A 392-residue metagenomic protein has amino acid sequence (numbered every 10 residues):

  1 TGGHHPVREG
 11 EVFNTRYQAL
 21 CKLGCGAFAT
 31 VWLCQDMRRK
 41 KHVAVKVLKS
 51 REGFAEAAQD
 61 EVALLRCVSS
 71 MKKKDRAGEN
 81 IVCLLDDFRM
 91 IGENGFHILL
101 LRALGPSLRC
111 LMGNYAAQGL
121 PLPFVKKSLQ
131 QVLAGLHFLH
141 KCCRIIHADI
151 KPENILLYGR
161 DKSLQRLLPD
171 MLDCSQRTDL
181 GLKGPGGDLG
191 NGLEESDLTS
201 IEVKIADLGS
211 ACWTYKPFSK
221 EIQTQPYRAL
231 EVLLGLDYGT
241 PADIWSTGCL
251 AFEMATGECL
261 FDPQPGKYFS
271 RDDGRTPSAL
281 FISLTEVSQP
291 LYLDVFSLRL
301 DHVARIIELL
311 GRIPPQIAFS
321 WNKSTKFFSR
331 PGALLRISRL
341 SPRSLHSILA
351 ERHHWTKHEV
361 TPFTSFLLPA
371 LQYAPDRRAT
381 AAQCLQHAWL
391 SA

Functional and structural regions predicted by a protein language model:
E9, T30-K49: Glycine-rich ATP phosphate-binding loop
A19-G26, V31: Protein kinase glycine-rich loop
V47-A77: Conserved N-lobe beta3->alphaC-helix segment of eukaryotic protein kinase catalytic domains
K73-H97: Short beta-strand micro-motifs within the conserved protein kinase catalytic domain, predominantly in the N-lobe
L85-N94, G209-Y215, I307-L368: C-terminal lobe substrate-recognition/regulatory segment of protein kinase catalytic domains
G95-I98, R102-T199, W245, T361-L368: Conserved alphaE helix
W213, E231-A242, Q264: Conserved end of the kinase activation segment
